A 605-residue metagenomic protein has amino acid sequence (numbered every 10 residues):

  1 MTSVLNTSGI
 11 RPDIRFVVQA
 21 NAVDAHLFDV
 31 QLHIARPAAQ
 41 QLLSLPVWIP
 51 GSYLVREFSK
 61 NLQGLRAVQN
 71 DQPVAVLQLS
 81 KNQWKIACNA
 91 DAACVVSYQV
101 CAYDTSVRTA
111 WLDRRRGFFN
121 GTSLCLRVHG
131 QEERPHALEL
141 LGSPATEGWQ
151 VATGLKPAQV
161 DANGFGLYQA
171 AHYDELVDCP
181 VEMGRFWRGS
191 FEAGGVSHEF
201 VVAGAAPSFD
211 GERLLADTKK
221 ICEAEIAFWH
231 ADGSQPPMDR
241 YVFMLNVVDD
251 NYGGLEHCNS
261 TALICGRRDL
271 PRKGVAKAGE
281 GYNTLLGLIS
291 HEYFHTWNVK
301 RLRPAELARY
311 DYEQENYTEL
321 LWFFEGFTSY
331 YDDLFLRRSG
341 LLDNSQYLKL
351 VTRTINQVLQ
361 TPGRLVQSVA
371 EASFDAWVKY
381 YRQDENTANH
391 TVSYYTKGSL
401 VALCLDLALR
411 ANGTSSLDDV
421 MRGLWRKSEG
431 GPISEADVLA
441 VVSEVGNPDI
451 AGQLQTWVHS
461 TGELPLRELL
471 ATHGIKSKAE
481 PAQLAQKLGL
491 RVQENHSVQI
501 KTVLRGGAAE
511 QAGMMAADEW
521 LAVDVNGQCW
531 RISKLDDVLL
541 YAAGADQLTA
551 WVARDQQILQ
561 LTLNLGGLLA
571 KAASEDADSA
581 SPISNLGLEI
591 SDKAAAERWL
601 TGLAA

Functional and structural regions predicted by a protein language model:
T2-W48: Early extracytoplasmic/domain-onset interaction patches
A20-N21, G51-D113, V128: A surface-exposed beta-strand-loop module
V30-R36, L45-V47, I86-L112, H136-P144 (+3 more regions): Short, hydrophobic/aromatic-enriched beta-strand segments in well-ordered soluble domains
F58-G64, L124, E133, A137-A152 (+7 more regions): Zn2+-dependent metallopeptidase catalytic core
E147-G148, D161-D178, C222-W229, Q235-C258 (+1 more regions): Carboxylate/His-rich catalytic cores and anion/metal-binding grooves
W187-L321: Juxtacatalytic substrate-recognition/specificity segment
T261-R268, R301-L302, E313-R364, W551: Post-HExxH zinc-binding segment in Zn-dependent metallohydrolases
D332, L342-A605: C-terminal recognition in membrane/secretory proteostasis and scaffolding
